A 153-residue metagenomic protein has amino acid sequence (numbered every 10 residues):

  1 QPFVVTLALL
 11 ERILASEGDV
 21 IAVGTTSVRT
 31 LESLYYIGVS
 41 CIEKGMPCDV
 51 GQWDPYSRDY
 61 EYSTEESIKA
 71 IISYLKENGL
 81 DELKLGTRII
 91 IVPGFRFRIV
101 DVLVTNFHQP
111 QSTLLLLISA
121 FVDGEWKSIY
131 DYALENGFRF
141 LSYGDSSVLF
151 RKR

Functional and structural regions predicted by a protein language model:
Q1-R153: Surface-exposed, charge/polar-rich loops and edge strands
